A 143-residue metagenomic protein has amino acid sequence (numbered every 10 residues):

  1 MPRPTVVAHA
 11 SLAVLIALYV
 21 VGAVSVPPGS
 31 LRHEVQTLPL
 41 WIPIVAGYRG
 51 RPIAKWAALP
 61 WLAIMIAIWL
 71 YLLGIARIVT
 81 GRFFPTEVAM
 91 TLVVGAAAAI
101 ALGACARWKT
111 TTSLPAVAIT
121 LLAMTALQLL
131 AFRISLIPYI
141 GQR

Functional and structural regions predicted by a protein language model:
M1, V14-P28, R49, I53-K55 (+1 more regions): Short juxtamembrane and helix-loop transition motifs at transmembrane-helix boundaries in membrane proteins
R3-V20, A58, A63, L121-A126: Alpha-helical transmembrane segments
S11-S25, W69-L73, F132: Membrane-embedded alpha-helical segments in integral membrane proteins
P28-P43, F84-A98: Alpha-helical transmembrane segments of polytopic membrane proteins
A46-L59, R107-L114: Membrane-helix interface "capping/anchor" motifs
A63-G74, T86-C105, M124-Q128: Hydrophobic alpha-helical membrane segments
R77-V88, I100-I119: Membrane-helix boundary connector in multi-pass membrane proteins
L127-R143: Juxtamembrane boundary at the C-terminal end of a transmembrane helix
